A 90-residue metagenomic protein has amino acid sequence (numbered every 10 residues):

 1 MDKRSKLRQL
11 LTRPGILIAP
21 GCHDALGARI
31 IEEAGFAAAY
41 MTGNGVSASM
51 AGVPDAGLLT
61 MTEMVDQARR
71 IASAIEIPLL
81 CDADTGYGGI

Functional and structural regions predicted by a protein language model:
M1-G21, A25-A34: N-terminal amphipathic alpha-helix/helix-capping segment at the start of soluble metabolic enzymes
D2-Q9, R13, V53-C81: Alpha-helix-loop-beta-strand connector modules within alpha/beta enzyme cores
I16-I18, I30-I31, I71, I75-I77 (+1 more regions): Weak global preference for isoleucine
I18-D24, A39-M41, L79-A83: Hydrophobic faces of well-ordered beta-strands that scaffold small-molecule active sites in alpha/beta enzyme cores
A34, T42, A48-S49, I71-A74: Generic N-terminal helix/loop capping motif
A39-V65, A83-G89: Glycine-rich, proline-tolerant flexible connector loops at the mouths of alpha/beta enzymes
